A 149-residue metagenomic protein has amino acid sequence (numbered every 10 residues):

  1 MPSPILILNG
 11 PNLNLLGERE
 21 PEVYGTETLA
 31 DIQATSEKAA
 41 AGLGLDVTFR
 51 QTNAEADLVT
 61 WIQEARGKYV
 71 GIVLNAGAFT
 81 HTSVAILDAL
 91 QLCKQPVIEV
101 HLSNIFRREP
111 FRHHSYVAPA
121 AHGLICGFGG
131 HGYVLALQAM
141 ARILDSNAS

Functional and structural regions predicted by a protein language model:
P2-I5: Extreme N-terminal starter segment of soluble prokaryotic enzymes
P11-L13, G77-T80, S103-I105: Short glycine-rich anion-binding loops that position phosphate/pyrophosphate groups of nucleotides and phosphorylated
L16-A30: Glycine- and acidic-residue-enriched helix-capping/strand-helix junction motifs
D46-A56: Short beta->alpha junction loops
A65-I72: Short acidic/histidine-rich motifs immediately flanking catalytic phosphotransfer sites in two-component signaling
S83-C93: Short Gly/Thr/Asp-enriched flexible loops that form oxyanion-binding sites at enzyme active sites
Q91-R108: Short, acidic/small-residue loops that bind anionic groups at enzyme active sites
R107-S149: Short, glycine-/small-residue-rich phosphate/pyrophosphate-handling segment
